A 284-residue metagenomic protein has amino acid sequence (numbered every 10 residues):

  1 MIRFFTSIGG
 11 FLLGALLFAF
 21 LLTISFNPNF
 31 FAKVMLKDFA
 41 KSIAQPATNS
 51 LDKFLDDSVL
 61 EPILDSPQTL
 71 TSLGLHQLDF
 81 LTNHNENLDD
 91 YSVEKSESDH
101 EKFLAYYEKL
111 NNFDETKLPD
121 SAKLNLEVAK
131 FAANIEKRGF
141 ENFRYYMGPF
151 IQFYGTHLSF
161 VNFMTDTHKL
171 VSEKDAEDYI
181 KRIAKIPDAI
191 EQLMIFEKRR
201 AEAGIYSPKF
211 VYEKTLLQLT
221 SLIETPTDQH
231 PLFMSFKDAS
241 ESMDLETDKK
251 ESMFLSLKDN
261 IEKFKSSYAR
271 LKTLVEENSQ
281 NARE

Functional and structural regions predicted by a protein language model:
M1-L17: N-terminal Sec-pathway targeting helices
A19-E284: N-terminal maturation segment of proteins
